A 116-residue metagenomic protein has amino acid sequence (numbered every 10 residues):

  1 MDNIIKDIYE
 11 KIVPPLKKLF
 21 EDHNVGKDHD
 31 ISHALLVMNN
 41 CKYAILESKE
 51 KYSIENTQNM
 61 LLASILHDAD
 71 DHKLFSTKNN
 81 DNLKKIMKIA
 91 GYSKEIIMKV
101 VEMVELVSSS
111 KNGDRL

Functional and structural regions predicted by a protein language model:
M1-F20: Short alpha-helical hairpin
I12, L16, C41-A44, L83 (+1 more regions): Hydrophobic alpha-helical packing residues
E21-H23, H67: Glycine- and acidic
V25-N59, H72, K85-A90: Alpha-helical phosphate/pyrophosphate-handling elements in metalloenzyme active cores
N56-L116: Divalent metal-dependent catalytic cores for phosphoryl transfer on phosphate-bearing substrates
